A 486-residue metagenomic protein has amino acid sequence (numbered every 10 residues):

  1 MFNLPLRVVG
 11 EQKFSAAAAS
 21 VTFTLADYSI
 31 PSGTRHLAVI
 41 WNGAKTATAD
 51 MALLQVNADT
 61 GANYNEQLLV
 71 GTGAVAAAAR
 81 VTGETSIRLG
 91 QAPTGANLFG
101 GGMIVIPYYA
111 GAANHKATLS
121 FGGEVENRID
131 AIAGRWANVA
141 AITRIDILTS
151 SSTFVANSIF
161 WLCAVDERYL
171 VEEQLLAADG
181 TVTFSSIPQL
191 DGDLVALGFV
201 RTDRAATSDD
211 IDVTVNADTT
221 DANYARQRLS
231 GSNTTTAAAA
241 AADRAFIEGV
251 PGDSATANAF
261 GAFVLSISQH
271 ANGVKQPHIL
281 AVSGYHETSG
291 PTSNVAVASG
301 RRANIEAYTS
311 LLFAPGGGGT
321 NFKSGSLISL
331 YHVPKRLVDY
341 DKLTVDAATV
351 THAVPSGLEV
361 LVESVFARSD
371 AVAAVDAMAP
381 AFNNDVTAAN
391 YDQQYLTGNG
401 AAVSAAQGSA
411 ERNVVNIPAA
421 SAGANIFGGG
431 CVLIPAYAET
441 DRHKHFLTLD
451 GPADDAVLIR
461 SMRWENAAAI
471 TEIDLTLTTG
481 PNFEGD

Functional and structural regions predicted by a protein language model:
F2-D486: Surface-exposed molecular-recognition determinants
